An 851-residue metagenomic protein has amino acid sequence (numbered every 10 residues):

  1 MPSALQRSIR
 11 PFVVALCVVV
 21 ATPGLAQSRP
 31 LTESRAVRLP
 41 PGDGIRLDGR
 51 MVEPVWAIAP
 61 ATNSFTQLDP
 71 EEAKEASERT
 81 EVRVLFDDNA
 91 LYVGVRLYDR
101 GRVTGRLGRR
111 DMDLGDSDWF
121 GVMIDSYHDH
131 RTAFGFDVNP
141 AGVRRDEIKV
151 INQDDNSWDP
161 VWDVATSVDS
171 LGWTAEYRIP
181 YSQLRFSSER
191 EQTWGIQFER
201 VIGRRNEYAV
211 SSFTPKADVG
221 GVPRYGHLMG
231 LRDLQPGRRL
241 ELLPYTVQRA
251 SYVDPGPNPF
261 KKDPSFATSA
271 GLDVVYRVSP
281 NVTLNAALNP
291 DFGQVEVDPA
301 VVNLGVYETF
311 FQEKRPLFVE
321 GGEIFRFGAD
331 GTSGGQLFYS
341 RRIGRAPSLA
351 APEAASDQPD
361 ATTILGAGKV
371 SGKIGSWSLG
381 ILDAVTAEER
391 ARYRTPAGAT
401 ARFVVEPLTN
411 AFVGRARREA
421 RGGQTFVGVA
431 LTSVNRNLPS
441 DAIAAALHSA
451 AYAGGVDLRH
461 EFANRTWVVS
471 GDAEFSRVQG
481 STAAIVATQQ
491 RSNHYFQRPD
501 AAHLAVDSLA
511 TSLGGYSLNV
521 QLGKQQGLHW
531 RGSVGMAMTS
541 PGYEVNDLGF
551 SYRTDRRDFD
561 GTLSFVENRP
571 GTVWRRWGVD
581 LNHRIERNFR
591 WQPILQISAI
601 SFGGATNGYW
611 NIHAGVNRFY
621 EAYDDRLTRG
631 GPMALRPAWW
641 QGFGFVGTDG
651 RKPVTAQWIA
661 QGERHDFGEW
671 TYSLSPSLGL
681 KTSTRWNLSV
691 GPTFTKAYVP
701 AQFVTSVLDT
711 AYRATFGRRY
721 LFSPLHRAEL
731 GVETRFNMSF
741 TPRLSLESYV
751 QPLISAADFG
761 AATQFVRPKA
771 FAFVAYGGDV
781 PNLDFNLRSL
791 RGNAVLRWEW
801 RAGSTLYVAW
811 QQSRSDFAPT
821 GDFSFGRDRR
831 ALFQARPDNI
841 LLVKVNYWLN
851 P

Functional and structural regions predicted by a protein language model:
P2-V13: Bacterial N-terminal signal peptides that target proteins for export
P11-P23: Bacterial N-terminal signal peptides
V13, S77-R79, R131, V161 (+10 more regions): Short beta-strand-initiation
A26-E419, G423-V429, L438-D441, H448 (+1 more regions): Structural preference for beta-rich elements and adjacent junctions enriched in aromatics
L39-G44, R50, P54, L68 (+26 more regions): Generic structural motif
P244, T268-V274, V282, L288 (+7 more regions): Extended, hydrophobic alpha-helical segments in both membrane/secreted and soluble proteins
K261-S265, T283, F292-P299, N303-F602 (+2 more regions): Catalytic-domain carbohydrate-binding cleft regions of carbohydrate-active enzymes
T363, N464-P851: Exposed, low-structure sequence patches enriched in small/polar residues
